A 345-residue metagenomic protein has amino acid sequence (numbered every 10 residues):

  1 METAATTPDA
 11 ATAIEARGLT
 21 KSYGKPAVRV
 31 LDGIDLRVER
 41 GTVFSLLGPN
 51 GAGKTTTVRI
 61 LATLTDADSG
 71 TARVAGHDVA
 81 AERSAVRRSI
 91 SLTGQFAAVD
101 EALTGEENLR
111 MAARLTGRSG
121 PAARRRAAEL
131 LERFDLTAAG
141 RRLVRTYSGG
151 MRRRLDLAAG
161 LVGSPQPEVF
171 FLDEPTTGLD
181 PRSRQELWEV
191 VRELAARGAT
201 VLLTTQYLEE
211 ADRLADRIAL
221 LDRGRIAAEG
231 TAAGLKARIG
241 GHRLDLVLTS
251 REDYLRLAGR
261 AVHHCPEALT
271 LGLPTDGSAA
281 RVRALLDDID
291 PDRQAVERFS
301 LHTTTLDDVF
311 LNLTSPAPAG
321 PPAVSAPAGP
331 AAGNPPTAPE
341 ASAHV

Functional and structural regions predicted by a protein language model:
E2-E15, T20-G33, R40, R83: A short, flexible loop at the N-terminus of ABC-type nucleotide-binding domains that lies
L19, R110, R114, P121-A139: Conserved ABC ATPase "signature" region
P49-G53: Walker A (P-loop) phosphate-binding loop of ABC-type ATPase nucleotide-binding domains
G70-A81, A85-V86: Conserved ABC transporter NBD signature motif
L161-G163: ABC ATPase C-loop
F170-E174: Catalytic Walker B motif of ABC-type/P-loop ATPase nucleotide-binding domains
E186-D276, S300, P327, A341-A343: ABC transporter nucleotide-binding domain
